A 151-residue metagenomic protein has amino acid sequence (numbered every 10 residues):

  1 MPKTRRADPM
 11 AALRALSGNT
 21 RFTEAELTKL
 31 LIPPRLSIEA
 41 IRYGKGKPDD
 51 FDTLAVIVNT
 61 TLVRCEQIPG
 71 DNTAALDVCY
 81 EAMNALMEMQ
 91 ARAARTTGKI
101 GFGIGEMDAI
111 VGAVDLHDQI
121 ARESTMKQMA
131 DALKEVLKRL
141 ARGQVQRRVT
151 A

Functional and structural regions predicted by a protein language model:
M1-S17: Short Lys/Arg-rich cationic patches that frequently serve as NLS/NoLS or arginine-rich RNA/DNA-binding motifs
R6-M10, E24, D50-F51, C79-A82 (+2 more regions): Short amphipathic alpha-helical segments that mediate assembly, nucleic-acid/protein binding, or membrane association
A12-K47, A74-K99, K138-R142, Q146-V149: Short, flexible domain-boundary/linker segments around small modular repeats
R35-I38, T53-A55, T60, C65 (+2 more regions): Low-complexity, intrinsically disordered short peptide segments enriched in small/polar/basic residues
K45-Q67, G103-Q119: Extracellular/lumenal glycan-associated surfaces
V63-I68, A85-K99, A113-E123: Amphipathic alpha-helical interaction surfaces
I68-D77, A121-Q128: HEAT/armadillo-like alpha-solenoid scaffolds in large eukaryotic assembly and transport factors
K99-A151: Amphipathic alpha-helical binding modules
